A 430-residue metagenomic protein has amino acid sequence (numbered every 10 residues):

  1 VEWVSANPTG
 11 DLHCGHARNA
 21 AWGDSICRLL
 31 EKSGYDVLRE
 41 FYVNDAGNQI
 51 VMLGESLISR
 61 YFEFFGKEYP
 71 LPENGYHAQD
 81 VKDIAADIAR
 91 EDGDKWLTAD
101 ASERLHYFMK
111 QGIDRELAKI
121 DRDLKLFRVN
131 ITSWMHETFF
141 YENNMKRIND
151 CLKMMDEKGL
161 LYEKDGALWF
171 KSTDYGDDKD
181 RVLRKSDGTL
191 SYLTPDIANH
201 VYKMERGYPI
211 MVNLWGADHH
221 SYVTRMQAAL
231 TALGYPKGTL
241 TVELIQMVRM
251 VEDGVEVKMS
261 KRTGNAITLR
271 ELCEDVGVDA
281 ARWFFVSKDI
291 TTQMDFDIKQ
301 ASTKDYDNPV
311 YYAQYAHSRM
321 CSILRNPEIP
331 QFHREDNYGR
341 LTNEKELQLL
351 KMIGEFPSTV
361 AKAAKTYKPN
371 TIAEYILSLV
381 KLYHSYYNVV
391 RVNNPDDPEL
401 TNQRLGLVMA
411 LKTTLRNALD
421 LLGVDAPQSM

Functional and structural regions predicted by a protein language model:
V1-M430: Non-catalytic interaction-recognition regions
